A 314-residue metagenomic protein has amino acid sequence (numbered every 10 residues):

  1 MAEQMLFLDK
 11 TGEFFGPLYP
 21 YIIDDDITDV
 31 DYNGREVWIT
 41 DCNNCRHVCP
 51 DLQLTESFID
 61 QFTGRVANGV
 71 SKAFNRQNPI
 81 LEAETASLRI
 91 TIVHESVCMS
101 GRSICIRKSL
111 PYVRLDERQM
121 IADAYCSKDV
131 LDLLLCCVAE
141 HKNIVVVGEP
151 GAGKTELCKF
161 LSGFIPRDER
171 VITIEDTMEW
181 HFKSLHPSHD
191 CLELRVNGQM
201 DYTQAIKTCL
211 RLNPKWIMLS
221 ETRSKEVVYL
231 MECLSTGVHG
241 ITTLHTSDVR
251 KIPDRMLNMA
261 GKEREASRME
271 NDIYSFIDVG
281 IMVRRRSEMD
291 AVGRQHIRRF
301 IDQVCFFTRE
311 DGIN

Functional and structural regions predicted by a protein language model:
M5-I27, V70-N78: Phosphate-interacting basic helix/loop segments used at nucleotide- and nucleic-acid interfaces
T40, N44-E140: P-loop NTP-binding catalytic core
V146-G148: Hydrophobic anchor at the beta1->P-loop junction of P-loop NTPases
G151: Walker A (P-loop) phosphate-binding loop of P-loop NTPases
K154: Conserved lysine of the Walker
L157-C158: Post-Walker A alpha-helix
S162-D272, R285: Switch/coupling sub-region of P-loop NTPases
Y274-N314: Conserved P-loop NTPase
